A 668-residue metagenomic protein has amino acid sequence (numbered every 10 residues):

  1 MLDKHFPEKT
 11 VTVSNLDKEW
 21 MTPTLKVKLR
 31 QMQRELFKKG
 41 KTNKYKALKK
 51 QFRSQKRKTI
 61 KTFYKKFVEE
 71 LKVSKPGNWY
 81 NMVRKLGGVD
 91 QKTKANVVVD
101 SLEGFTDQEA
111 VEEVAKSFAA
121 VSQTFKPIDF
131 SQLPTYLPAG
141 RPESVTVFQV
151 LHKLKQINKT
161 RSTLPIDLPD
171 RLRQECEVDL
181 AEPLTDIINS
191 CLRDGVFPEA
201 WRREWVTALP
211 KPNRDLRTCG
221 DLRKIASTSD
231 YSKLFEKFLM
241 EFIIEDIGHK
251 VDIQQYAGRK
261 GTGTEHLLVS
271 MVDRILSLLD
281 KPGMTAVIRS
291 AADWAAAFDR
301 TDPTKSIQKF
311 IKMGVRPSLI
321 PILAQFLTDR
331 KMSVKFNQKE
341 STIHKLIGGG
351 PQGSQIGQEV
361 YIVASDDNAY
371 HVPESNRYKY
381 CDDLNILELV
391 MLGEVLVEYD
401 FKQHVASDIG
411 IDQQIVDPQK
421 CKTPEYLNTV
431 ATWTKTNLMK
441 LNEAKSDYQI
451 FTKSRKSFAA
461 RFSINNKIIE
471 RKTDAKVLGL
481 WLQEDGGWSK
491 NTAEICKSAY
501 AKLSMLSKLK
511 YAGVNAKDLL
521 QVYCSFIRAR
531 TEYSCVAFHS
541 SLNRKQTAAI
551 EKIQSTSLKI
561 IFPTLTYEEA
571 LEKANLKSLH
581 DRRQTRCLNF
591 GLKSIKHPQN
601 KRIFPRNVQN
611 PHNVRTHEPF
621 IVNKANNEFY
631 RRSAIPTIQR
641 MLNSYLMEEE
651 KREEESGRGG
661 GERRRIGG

Functional and structural regions predicted by a protein language model:
M1, I469-A537: Basic, alpha-helical interaction scaffolds
M1-G104, Q521-C524, R530-T531, C535 (+3 more regions): Arg/Lys-enriched, amphipathic patches
V11, L16, P76-G220, A226 (+5 more regions): Surface-exposed loop/turn segments and immediately adjacent short secondary-structure elements within folded domains
E35, D100-S101, N543-G668: Short linear motifs embedded in intrinsically disordered, charge-biased segments
F118, G140-P351, E388: Conserved pre-catalytic core of RNA-dependent polymerases
G140, N337-Q338, I411, I415 (+4 more regions): Short, conserved micro-motifs composed of acidic
L239-Y256, L278-G283, Q358-D400, S407-D408 (+2 more regions): Active-site palm subdomain of RNA-directed nucleic acid polymerases
A296-M313, N385-A431: Catalytic palm subdomain of template-directed nucleic-acid polymerases, centered on the conserved carboxylate motif
